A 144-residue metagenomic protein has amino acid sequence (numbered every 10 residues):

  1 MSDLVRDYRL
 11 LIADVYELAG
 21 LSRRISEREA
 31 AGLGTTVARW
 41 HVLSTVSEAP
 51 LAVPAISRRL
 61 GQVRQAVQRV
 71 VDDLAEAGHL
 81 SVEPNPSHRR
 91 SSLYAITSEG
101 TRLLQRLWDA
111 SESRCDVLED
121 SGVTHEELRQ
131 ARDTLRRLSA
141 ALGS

Functional and structural regions predicted by a protein language model:
M1-L33, S98, R129, R137-A140: N-terminal leader segment of winged-helix/HTH proteins
A13, H41-S44, Q68-V70: Base-recognition residues in the alpha-helical recognition helix of bacterial helix-turn-helix
Y16, S44-E48, W108: Short, locally clustered residues in the helix-turn-helix/winged-helix DNA-binding domain
R24-V63: N-terminal helix-turn-helix DNA-binding core of bacterial DNA-binding proteins
V53-P54, Q65, D72, S92: Residues within helix-turn-helix
D72-Q130: Charged, amphipathic alpha-helical coiled-coil/dimerization segments
G122, L135-G143: C-terminal alpha-helix/helix-terminus motif
